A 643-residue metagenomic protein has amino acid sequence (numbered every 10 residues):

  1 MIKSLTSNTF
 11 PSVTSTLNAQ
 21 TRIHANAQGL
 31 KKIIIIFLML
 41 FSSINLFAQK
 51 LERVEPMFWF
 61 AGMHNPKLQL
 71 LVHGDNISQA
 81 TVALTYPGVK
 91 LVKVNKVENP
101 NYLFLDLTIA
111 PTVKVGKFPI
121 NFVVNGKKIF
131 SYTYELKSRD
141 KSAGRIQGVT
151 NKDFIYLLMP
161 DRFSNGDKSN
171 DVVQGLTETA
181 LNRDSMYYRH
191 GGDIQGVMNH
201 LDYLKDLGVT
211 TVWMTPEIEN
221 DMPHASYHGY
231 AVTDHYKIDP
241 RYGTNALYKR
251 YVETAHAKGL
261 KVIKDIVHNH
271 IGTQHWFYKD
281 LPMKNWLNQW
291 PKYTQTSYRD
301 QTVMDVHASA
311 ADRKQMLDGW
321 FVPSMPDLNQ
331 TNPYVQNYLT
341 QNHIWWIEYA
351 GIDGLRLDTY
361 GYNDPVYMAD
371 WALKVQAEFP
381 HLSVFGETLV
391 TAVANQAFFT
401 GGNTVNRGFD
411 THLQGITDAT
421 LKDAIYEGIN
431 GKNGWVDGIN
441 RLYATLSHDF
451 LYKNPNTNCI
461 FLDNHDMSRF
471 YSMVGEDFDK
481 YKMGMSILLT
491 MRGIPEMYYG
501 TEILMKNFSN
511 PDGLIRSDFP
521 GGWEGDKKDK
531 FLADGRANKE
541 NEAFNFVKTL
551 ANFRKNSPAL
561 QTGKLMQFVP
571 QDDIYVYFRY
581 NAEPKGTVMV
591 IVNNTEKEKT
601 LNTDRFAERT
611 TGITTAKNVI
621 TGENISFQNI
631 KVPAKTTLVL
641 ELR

Functional and structural regions predicted by a protein language model:
M1, T6-T9, H24, A48 (+4 more regions): Carbohydrate-interacting/catalytic domains
M1-R53: Bacterial Sec-dependent N-terminal signal peptides
Q49-S78, E135-K141, I146: Beta-strand/beta-sandwich contexts
H64-G126: Immunoglobulin-like IPT/TIG beta-sandwich domains and homologous Ig-like subdomains
K128-L136: Edge beta-strands of extracellular beta-sandwich domains
F154-Y156, V212-M214, V262-K264, L355 (+3 more regions): Hydrophobic faces of well-ordered beta-strands that scaffold small-molecule active sites in alpha/beta enzyme cores
F163-I344, Y349, M368-F379, S383 (+5 more regions): Substrate-binding/active-site clefts of carbohydrate-active enzymes
V252, H270, N342-I344, E348-K453 (+9 more regions): Active-site-proximal helices and loops of the catalytic beta/alpha 8
